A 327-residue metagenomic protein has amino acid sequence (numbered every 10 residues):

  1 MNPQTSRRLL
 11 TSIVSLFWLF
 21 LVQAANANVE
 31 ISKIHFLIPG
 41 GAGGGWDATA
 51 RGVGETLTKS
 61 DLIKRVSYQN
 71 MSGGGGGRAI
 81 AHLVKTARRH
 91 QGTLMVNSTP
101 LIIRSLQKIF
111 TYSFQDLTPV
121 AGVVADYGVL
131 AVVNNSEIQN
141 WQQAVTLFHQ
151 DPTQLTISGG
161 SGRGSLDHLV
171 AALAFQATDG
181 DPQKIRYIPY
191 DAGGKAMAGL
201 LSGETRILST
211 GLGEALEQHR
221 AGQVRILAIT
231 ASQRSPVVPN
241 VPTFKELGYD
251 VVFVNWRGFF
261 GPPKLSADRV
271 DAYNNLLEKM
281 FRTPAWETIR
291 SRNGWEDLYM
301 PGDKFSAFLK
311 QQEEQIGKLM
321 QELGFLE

Functional and structural regions predicted by a protein language model:
N2-I13: Bacterial N-terminal signal peptides that target proteins for export
T11-V22: Bacterial N-terminal signal peptides
A27-D116, R163, D179-I207, D297-M300 (+2 more regions): N-terminal (or domain-start) structured segment
E30-I34, K59, H82-T93, S105-K195 (+1 more regions): Hinge/capping helix and adjacent helix->loop/strand transition within the periplasmic-binding protein
I31, D268-E327: An extracytoplasmic/periplasmic, membrane-proximal ligand-sensing/linker region
S72, Q154, G159-N240: Ligand-binding pocket segment of bilobal, Venus flytrap-like solute-binding proteins
M95-L101, V124, G193, T210-A215 (+3 more regions): Beta->alpha turn/N-cap motifs
E214-R282, N293, Q311-E314: C-terminal lobe and pocket-closing loops of periplasmic/extracytoplasmic Venus-flytrap solute-binding proteins
